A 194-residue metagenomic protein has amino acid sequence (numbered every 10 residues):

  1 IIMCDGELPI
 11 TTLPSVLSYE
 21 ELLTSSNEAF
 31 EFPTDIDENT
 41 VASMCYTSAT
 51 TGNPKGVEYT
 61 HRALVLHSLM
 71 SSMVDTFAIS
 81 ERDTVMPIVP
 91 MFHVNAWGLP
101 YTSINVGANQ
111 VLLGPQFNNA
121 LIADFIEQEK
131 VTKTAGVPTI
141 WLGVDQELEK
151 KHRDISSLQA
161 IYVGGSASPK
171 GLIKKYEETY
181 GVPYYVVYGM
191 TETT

Functional and structural regions predicted by a protein language model:
I1-E38, L148: ANL superfamily adenylate-forming
I2, K55-E58, P87, N109-Q116 (+1 more regions): Short beta-strand->loop structural element characteristic of the AMP-binding/adenylate-forming
L8, T139-W141, S168: Alpha-helix capping/helix-boundary segments
E20-E21, N39, H61-R62, V89 (+1 more regions): Structural detector for helix-capping/boundary residues
S26-T40, M44-M86, G98, A108: Conserved adenylate-forming
V41, T47-T50, E58, V85 (+6 more regions): Conserved S/T- and glycine-rich ATP-binding loop of Class I adenylate-forming
V65-T84, V94-T132, E147: Conserved AMP-binding/adenylation subdomain of ANL enzymes
A108, V131-G136, Q146-T194: Gly/Ser/Thr-rich phosphate-binding loop
